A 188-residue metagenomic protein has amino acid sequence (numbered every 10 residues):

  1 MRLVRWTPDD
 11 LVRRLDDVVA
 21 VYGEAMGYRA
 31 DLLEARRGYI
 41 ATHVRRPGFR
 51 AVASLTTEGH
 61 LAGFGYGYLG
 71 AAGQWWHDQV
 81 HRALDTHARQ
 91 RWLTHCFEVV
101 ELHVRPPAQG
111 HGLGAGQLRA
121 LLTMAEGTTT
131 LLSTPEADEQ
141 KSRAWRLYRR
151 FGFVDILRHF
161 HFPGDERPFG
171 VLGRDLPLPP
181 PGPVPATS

Functional and structural regions predicted by a protein language model:
M1-D16, E24, T187-S188: Conserved N-terminal entry element of GNAT/NAT acetyltransferase domains
Y22, Y148, F153: Conserved active-site tyrosine of GNAT-family acetyltransferases
Y28-E58, Y66-Y68: Active-site rim helix/loop that mediates acceptor-substrate recognition in acyltransferases
G48-A53, F64, C96, E101 (+1 more regions): Short hydrophobic/aromatic beta-strand element in the GNAT-like acyltransferase core that lines or flanks the acyl-donor
Y66-E101: Conserved acyl-donor/pantetheine-binding loop and adjacent beta-alpha core of acyl/acetyltransferases and related
V99-V104, G110-M124, W145-R146, R150: Conserved acetyl-CoA-binding loop-helix of GNAT-fold acetyltransferases
M124-A137: Conserved GNAT acetyl-CoA-binding A-motif
T134-K141, L157-S188: C-terminal "cap" of GNAT-fold acetyltransferases
